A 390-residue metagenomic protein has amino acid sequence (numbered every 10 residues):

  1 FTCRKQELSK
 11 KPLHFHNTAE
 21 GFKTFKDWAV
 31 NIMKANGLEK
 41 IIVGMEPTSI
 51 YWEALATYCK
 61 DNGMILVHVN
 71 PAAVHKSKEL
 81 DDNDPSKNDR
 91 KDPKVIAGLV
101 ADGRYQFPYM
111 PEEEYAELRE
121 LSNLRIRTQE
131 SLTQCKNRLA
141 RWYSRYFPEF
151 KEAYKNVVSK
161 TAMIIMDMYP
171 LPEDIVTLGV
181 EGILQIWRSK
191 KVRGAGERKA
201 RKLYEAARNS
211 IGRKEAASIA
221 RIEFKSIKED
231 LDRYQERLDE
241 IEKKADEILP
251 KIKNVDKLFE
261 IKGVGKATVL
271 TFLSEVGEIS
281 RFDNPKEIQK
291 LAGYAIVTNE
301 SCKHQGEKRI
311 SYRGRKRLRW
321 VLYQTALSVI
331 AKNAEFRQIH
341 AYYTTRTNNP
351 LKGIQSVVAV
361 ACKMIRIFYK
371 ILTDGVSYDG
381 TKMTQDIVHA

Functional and structural regions predicted by a protein language model:
F1-A390: A detector of single, family-specific signature residues that are central to catalytic or substrate-handling motifs
